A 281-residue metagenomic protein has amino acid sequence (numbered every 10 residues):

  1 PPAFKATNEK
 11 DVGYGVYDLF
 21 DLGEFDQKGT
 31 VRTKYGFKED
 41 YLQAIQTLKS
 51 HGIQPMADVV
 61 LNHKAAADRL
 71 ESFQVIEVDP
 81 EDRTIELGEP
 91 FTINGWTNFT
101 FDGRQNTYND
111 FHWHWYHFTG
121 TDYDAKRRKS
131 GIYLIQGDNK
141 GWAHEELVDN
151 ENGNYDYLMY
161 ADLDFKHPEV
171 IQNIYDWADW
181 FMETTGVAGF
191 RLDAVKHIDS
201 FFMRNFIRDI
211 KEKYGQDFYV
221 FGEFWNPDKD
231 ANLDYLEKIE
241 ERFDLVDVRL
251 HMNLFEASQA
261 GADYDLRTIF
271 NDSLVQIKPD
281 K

Functional and structural regions predicted by a protein language model:
P1-E9, V59-D68, A194-D199, G222-D228: Short, solvent-exposed turn/loop segments enriched in Gly/Ser/Thr/Pro and often Arg
P1-P2, G15-D21, Q54-D58, G189-R191 (+1 more regions): Structural recognition of the beta-strand scaffold that forms the well-ordered cores of secreted hydrolase catalytic
P1-V12, F181-V187: Catalytic domains of carbohydrate-active enzymes, especially glycoside hydrolases
A6-Y41, D79-D102, N106-H114, T119 (+1 more regions): Aromatic- and acidic-residue-enriched carbohydrate-binding clefts of CAZyme catalytic domains
G13-G15, L70-Q74, D79, N205-R208: Short low-complexity, flexible loop/linker segments enriched in glycine and/or proline with clustered acidic
R32-A67: Substrate-binding cleft of carbohydrate-active enzyme catalytic domains
I45-T47, E77, E86-T107, D176-K281: Active-site-proximal helices and loops of the catalytic beta/alpha 8
F165-W177: Alpha-helical scaffold elements lining the catalytic groove of polysaccharide deacetylases
